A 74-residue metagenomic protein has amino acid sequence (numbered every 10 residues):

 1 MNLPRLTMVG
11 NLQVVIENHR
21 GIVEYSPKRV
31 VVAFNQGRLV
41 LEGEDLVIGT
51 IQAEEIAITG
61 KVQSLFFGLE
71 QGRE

Functional and structural regions predicted by a protein language model:
M1-E74: N-terminal intrinsically disordered, cationic/polar leader segments that include organellar targeting peptides
